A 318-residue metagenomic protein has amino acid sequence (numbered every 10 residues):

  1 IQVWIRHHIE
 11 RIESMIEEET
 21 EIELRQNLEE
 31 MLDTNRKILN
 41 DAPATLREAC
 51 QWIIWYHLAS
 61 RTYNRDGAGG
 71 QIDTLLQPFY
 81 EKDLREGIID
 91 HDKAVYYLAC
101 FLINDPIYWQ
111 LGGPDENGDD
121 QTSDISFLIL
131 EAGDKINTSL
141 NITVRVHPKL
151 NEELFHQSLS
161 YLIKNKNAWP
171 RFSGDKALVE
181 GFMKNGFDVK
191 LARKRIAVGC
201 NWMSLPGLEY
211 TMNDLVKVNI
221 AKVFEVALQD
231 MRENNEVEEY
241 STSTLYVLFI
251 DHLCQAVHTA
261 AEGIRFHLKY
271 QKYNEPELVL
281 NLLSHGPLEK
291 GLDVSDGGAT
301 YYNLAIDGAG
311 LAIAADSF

Functional and structural regions predicted by a protein language model:
I1, E23, N27-E30, K37-D41 (+1 more regions): Conserved catalytic cores of very large enzyme subunits
I5-E19, N35, Y80, F318: Non-transmembrane amphipathic alpha-helical segments
